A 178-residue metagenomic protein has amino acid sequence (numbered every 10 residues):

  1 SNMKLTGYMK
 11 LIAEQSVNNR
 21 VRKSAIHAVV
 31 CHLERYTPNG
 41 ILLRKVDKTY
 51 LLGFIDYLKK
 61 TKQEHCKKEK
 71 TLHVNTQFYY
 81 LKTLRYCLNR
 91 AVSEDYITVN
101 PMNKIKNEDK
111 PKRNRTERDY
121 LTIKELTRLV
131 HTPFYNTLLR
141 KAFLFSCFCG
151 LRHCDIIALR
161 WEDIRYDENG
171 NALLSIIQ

Functional and structural regions predicted by a protein language model:
S1-M3, R113-N114: Intrinsic-disorder/low-complexity linker and hinge segments
N2-K68: Basic/aromatic-enriched alpha-helical hairpins
T6, T49, K124-T127, C154 (+1 more regions): Residues in well-ordered alpha-helical elements
A25, G53, Y79, Y86 (+1 more regions): DNA-binding alpha-helical recognition surfaces that contact promoter or target DNA
V29-Y36, Y57, T76-Y79, T83-S93 (+1 more regions): Alpha-helical scaffold segments in carbohydrate-active enzymes
P38, K59, Q63, N89-Y96 (+4 more regions): Hydrophobic/aromatic-lined pockets within catalytic cores
T71-V74, F78-K82, S93, I97 (+2 more regions): Basic, Lys/Arg- and aromatic-enriched nucleic-acid-binding interface segment
K104-N107, C149, A158-Q178: Conserved tyrosine-mediated DNA breakage-rejoining catalytic core shared by Y-recombinases
